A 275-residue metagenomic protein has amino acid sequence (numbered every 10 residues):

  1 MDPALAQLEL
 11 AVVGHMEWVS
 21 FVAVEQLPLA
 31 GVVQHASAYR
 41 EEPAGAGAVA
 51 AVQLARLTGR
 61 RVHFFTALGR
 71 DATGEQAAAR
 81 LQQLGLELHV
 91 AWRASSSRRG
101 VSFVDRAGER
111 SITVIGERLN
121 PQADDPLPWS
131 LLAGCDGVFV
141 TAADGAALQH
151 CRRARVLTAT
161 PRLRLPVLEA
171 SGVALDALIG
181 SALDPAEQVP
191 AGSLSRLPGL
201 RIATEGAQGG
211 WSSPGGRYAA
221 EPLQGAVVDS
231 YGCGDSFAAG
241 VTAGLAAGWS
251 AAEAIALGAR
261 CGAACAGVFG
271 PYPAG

Functional and structural regions predicted by a protein language model:
M1-H63: Glycine-rich phosphate/adenosyl-contacting loop at the front of the ribokinase-like
E17, D176-Q224: Conserved phosphate-donor
A30-E41, R56-D136: Conserved N-terminal subdomain of the carbohydrate kinase-like
L54, T204, G234: Short, conserved phosphate/pyrophosphate- and ester-handling motifs at nucleotide-, phospho-/glycolipid
L119-A143, T158-V167, L183-Q188: Active-site glycine-rich loop that binds ribose-phosphate moieties when present
S130-L131, A170-G172, S193-L194: Structural alpha-helical scaffold elements that stabilize or flank donor/cofactor-binding regions in carbohydrate
C151-T158: Short beta-strand/loop segments at the ligand-binding rim of alpha/beta enzyme cores
G199-L200, L223-G275: Conserved post-catalytic alpha-helical subdomain immediately downstream of the catalytic base and nucleotide-binding
